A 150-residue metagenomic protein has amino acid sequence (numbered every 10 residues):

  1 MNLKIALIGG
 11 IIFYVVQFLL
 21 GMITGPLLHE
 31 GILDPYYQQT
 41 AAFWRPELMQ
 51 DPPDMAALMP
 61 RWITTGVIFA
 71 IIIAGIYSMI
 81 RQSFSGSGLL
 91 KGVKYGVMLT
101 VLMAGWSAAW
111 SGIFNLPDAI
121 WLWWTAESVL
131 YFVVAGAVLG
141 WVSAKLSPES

Functional and structural regions predicted by a protein language model:
M1-S150: Juxtamembrane/disordered regions of integral membrane proteins
